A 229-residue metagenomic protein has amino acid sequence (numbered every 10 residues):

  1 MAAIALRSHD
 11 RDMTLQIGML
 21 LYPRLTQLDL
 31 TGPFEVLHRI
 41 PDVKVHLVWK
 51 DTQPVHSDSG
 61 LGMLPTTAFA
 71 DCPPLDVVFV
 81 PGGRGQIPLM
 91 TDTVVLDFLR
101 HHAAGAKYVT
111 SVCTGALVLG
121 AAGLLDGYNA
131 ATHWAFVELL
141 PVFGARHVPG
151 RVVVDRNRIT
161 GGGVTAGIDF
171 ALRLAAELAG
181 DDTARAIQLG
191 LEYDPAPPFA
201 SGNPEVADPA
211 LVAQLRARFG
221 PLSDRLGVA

Functional and structural regions predicted by a protein language model:
M1-V109, A116-A121, V137-L139, H147-P149 (+2 more regions): Extended, subdomain-level signal for the structured scaffold at the beginning of enzyme domains
Q86, M90, G127, A131 (+1 more regions): A short glycine-/small-residue-rich loop at the edge of a beta-strand within enzyme catalytic domains
L99-R100, N129, R151-V154: Internal catalytic-core helix/loop-beta-alpha segment that presents or stabilizes conserved functional determinants
V109-T110, A131, V148, I159: Structural detector of well-ordered beta-strand residues that form the stable sheet scaffold of enzyme domains
L119-L124, V154: Short, flexible active-site loops
L124-P141: Short, glycine-/small-residue-rich phosphate/pyrophosphate-handling segment
G150-V164: Amphipathic alpha-helical segments enriched in hydrophobic/aromatic residues interleaved with Lys/Arg
